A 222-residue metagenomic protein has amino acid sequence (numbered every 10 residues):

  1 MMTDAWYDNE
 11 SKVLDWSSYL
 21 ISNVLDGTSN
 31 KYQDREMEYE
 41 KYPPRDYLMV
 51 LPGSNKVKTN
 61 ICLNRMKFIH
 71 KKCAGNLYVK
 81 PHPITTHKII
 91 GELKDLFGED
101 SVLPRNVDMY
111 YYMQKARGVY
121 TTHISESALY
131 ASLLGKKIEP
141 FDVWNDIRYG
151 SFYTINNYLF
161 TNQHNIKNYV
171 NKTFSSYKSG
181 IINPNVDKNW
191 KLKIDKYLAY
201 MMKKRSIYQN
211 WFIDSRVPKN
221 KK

Functional and structural regions predicted by a protein language model:
M1, P81-T85, V143-D146: Short beta-alpha junction loops
T3-R45, R148-K222: Leloir-type glycosyltransferase catalytic cores
P43-K56: Conserved donor-binding/catalytic core segment of Leloir-type glycosyltransferases
M49-V50, V79, P140: Structural beta-sheet core signal
S54-L63, K67, S179: Class I S-adenosyl-L-methionine-dependent methyltransferase catalytic core
S54-N60, I84-T86, S127: Short acidic, S/G/P-rich loop/turn micro-motifs used as interaction or catalytic elements
M66-R105: Catalytic donor nucleotide-activated moiety binding site of glycosyltransferases and closely related
N106-F152: A donor-sugar binding/catalytic signature common to diverse glycosyltransferases and related nucleotide-sugar
